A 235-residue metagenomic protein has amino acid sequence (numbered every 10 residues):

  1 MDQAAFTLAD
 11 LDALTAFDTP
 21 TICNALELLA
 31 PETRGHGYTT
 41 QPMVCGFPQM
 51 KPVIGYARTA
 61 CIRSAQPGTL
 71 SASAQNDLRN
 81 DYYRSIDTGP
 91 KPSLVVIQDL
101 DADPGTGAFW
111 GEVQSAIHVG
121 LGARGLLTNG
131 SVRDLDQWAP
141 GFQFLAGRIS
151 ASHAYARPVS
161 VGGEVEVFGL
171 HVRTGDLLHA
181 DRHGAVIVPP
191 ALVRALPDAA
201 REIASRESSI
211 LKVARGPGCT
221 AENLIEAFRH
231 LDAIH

Functional and structural regions predicted by a protein language model:
M1-N76, N80-G89, R206-C219, I225-E226: Intrinsically disordered, low-complexity regions enriched in acidic/Ser/Thr/Pro/Gln residues
L26, H118, D176-L178: Buried hydrophobic positions in well-ordered alpha/beta secondary-structure cores of metabolic enzymes
H36-Y38, V96-Q98, L126-G130, F144-A146 (+1 more regions): General beta-strand structural signal in soluble alpha/beta enzymes
I54-G55, P90-S93, L121-R124, A139-F142 (+3 more regions): Short coil/turn connectors at secondary-structure junctions
A72, G107-W110, N129-G130, Q137-P140 (+2 more regions): A short secondary-structure junction signal
R84-T128: Extracellular/luminal Protease-associated
S115-D136, G141-S150: Ligand/cofactor pocket segment of small-molecule handling proteins
G147-N223: Acidic, glycine-rich flexible loop/linker segments
